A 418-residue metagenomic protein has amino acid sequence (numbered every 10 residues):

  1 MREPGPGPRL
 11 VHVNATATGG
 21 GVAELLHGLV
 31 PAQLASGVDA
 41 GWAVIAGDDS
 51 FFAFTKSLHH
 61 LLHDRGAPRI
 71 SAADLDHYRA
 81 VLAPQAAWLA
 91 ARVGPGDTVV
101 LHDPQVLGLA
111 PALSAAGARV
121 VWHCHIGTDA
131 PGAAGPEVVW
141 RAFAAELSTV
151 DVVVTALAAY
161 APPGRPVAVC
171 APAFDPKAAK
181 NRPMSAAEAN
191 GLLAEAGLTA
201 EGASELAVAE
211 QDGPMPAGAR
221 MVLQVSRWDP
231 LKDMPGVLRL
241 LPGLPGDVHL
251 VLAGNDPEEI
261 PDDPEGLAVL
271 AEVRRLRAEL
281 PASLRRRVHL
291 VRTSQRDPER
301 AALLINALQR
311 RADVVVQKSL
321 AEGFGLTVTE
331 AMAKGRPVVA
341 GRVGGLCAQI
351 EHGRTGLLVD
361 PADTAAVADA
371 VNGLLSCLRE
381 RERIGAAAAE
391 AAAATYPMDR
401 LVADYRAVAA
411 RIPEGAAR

Functional and structural regions predicted by a protein language model:
M1-R418: Catalytic cores of nucleotide-sugar-dependent glycosyltransferases that transfer UDP/GDP/TDP-activated
